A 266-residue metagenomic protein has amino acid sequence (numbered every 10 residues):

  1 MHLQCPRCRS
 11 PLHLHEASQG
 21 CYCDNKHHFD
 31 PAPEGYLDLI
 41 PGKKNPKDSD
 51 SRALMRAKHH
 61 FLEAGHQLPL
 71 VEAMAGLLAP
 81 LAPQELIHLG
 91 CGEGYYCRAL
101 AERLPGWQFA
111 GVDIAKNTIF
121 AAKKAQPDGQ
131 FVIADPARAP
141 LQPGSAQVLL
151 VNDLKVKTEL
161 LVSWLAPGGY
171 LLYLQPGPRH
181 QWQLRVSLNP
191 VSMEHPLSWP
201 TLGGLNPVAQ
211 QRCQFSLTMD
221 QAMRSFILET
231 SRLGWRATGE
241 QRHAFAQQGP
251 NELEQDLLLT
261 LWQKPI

Functional and structural regions predicted by a protein language model:
M1-P46: N-terminal auxiliary segments of SAM/dcSAM-dependent transferases
K47-A73: Class I SAM-dependent methyltransferase Rossmann-like catalytic core, especially the SAM/SAH-binding loop
E85-H88, E93-A139: Class I SAM-dependent methyltransferase SAM/SAH-binding core
A137-V148: A short acidic, Gly/Pro-enriched loop at the edge of an enzyme's catalytic core that lines a small-molecule cofactor
A146-E159, Q175-G177: A short SAM/SAH-binding and catalytic strip from SAM-dependent methyltransferases
T158-Y170: A short glycine-rich, Lys/Arg-flanked "PGG" loop and its adjoining helix->strand segment in the class I
Y170-W199: Conserved class I S-adenosyl-L-methionine
Q214-I266: Conserved Class I S-adenosyl-L-methionine
